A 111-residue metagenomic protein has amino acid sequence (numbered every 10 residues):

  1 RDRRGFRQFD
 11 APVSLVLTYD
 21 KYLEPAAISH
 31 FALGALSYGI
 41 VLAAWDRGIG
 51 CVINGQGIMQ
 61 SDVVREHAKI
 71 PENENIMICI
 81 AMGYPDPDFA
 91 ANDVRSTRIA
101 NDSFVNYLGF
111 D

Functional and structural regions predicted by a protein language model:
R1-D111: Acidic, surface-exposed loops and disordered segments
